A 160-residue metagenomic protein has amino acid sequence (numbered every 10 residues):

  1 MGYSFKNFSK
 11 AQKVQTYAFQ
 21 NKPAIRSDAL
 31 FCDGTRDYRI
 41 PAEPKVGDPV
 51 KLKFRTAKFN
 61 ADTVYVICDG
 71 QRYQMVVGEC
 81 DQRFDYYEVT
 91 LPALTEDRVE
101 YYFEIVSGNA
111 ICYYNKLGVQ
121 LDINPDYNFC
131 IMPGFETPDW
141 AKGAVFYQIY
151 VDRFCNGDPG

Functional and structural regions predicted by a protein language model:
G2-D69, Y73-G160: N-terminal structural segment of carbohydrate-active enzymes
